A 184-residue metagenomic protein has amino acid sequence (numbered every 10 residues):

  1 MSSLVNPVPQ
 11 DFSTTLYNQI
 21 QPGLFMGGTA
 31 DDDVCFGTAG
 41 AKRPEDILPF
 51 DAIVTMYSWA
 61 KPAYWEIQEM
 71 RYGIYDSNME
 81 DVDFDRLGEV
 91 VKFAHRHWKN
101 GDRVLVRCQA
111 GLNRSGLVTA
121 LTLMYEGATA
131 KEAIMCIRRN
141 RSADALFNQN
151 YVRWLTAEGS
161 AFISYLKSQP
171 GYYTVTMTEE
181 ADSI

Functional and structural regions predicted by a protein language model:
S2-V5: RNA-binding accessory domains that recognize and position tRNA/RNA substrates
P7-V104, L121-A157, A161-Y165: Cysteine-based protein phosphatase catalytic domain of the PTP/DSP
G111: Conserved G/P- and acidic residue-centered "switch" motifs that form tight phosphate/ATP-binding loops in soluble
R114, V118-T122: Hydrolases whose catalytic domains are alpha/beta-hydrolase-1, hotdog thioesterase, or metallo-beta-lactamase-like
A161-I184: C-terminal domain-closing interface element
